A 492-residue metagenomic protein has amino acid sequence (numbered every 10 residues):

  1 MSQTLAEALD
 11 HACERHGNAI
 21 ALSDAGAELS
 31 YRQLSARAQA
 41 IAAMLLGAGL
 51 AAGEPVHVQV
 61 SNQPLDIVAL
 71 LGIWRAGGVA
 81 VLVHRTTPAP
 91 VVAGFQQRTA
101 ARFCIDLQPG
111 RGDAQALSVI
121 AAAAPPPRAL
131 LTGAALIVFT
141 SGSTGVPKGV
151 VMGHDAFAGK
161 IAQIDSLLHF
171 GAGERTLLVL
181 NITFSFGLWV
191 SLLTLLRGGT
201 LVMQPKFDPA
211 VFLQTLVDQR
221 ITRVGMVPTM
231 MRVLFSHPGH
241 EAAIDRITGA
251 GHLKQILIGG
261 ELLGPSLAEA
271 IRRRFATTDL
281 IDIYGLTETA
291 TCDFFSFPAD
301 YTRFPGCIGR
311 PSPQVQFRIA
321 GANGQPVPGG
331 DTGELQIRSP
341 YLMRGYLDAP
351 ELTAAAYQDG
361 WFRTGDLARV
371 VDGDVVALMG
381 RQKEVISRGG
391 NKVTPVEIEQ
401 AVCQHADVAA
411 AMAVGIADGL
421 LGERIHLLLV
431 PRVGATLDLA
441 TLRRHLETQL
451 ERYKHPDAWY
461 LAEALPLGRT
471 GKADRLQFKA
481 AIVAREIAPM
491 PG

Functional and structural regions predicted by a protein language model:
S2-L5, D10, N18-G49, E54 (+2 more regions): Conserved AMP-binding/adenylate-forming core of the ANL superfamily
S2-Q3, N18, A122-F139, V146 (+1 more regions): Conserved pre-ATP/AMP-binding loop-to-beta segment of ANL
S30-R32, A135-A162: Conserved AMP-binding A3 loop
A158-R175, T183-R223, H237: Conserved AMP-binding/adenylation subdomain of ANL enzymes
I221-M226, F235-R303, Q316: Gly/Ser/Thr-rich phosphate-binding loop
V224, S339, R344-G345, L367-K454 (+2 more regions): AMP-binding/adenylate-forming catalytic core of the ANL superfamily
R310-Q314, N323-A355, V393: Conserved ATP/PPi-binding loop(s) of AMP-dependent carboxylate-activating enzymes
E451-K472, P491: AMP-binding/adenylate-forming catalytic domain of the ANL superfamily
